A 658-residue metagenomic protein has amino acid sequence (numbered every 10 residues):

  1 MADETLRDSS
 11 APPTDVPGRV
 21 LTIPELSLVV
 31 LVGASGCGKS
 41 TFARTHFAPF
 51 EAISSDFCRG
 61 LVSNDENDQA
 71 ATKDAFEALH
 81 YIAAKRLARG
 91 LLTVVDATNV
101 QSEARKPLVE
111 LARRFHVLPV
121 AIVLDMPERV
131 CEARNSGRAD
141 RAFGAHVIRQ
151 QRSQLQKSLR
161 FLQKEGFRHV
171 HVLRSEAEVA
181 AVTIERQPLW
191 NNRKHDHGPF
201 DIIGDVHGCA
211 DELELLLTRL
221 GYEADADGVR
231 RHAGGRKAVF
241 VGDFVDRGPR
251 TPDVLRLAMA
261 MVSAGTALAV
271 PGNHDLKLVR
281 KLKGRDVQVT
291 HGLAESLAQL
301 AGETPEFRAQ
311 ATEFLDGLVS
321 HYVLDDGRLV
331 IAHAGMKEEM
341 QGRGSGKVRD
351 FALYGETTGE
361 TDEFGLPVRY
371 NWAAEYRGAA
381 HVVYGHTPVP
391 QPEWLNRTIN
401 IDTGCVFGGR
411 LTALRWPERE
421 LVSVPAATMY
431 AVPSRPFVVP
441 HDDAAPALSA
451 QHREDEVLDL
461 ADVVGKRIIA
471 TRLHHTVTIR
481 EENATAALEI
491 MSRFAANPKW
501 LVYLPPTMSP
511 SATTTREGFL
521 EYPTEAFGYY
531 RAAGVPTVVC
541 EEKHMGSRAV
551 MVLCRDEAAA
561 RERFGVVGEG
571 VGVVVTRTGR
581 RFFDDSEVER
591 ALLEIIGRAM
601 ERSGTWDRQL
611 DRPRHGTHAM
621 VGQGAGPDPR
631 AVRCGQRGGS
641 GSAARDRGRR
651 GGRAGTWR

Functional and structural regions predicted by a protein language model:
P12-V20, E25-V32, P49, M126-R186: Conserved GTP-binding G-domain of TRAFAC-class P-loop NTPases and closely related GTPase folds
C37-L91, E103, R129-E132: Conserved substrate/cofactor phosphate-moiety recognition/catalytic segment in nucleotide-dependent phosphotransferases
L61-D65, L87, N99-D140: ATP-dependent NMP and nucleoside kinases share a basic, alpha-helical "lid"
V147, A233-G235, R247-V323, E338 (+2 more regions): Active-site neighborhood of divalent metal-dependent phosphoester bond hydrolases
A181-L255: N-terminal active-site segment of His-dependent metallophosphoesterases
H195, D350, G355-A450: Acidic, His/Gly-rich catalytic cores of divalent-metal-dependent hydrolytic chemistry
D205, D243, G272-N273, S296 (+5 more regions): Divalent metal-coordination and catalytic microenvironments
V463-W500, A532, P536-T537, E542-R658: Covalent nucleotidyltransferase
